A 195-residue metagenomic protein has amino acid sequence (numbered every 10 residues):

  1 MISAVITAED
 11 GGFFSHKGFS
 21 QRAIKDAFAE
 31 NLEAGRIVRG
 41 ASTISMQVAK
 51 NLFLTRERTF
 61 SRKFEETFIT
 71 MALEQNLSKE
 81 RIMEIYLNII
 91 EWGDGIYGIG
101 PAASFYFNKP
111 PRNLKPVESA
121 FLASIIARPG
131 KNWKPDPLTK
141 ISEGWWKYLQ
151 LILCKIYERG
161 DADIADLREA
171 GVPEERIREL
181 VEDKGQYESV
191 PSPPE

Functional and structural regions predicted by a protein language model:
M1-D163: Peptidoglycan glycan-strand catalytic modules in the bacterial/periplasmic cell-wall system
L151-E195: Low-complexity, Gly/Ser/Thr/Pro-rich intrinsically disordered linker/tail segments
